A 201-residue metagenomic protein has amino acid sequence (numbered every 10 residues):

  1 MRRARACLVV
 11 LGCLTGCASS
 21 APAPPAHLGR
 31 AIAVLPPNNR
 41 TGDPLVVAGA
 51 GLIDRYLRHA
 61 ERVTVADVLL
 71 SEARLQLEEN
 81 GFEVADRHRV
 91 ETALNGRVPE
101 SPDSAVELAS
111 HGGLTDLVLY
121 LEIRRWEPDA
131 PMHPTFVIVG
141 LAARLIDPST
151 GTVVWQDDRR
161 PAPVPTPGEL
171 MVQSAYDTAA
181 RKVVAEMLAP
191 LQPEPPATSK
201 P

Functional and structural regions predicted by a protein language model:
M1-A4: Positively charged n-region of N-terminal signal peptides that target proteins for export
A6-G16: Bacterial N-terminal signal peptides
C17-E83, A189-P201: A structural "domain/chain start" motif
S19, R97-T150: Surface-exposed short loop/turn segments
P37-R40, E122-E127, R160: Generic short beta-strand segments
D54-H59, G140, I146-A197: Short secondary-structure boundary motifs at beta->alpha junctions and helix caps
V65, L69, A73, A105 (+1 more regions): Stable alpha-helical elements in mature extracytoplasmic
E83-P102: Acidic helix-start/capping segments at beta-turn-to-alpha-helix junctions
